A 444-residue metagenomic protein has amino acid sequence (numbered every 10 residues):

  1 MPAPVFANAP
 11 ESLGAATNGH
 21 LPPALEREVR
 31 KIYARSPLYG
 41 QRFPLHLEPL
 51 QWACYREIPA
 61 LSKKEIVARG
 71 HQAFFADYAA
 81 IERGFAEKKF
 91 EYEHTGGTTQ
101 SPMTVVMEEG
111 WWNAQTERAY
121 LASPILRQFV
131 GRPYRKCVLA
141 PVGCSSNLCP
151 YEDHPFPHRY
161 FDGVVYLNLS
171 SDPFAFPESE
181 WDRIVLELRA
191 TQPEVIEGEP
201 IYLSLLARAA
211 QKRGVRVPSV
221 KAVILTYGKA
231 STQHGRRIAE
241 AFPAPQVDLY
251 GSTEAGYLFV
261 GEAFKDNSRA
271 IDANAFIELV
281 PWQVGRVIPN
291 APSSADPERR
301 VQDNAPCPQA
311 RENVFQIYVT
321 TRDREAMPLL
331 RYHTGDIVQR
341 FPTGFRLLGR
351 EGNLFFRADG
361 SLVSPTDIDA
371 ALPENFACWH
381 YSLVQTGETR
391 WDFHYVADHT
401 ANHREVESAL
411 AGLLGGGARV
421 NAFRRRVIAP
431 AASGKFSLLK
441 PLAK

Functional and structural regions predicted by a protein language model:
M1-H94, Q100-R135, V142, A190-E197 (+3 more regions): Nucleotide 5′-phosphate-binding alpha/beta core
M1-R27, F161-N290, Q302-K444: Active-site glycine/GP-rich loop and adjacent strand/helix microenvironment that borders small-molecule binding pockets
P59, L148-E152, V260: Short aromatic-enriched loop/helix-cap "lid" or pocket-rim segments at secondary-structure transitions that line
R69-I81, P150-L169, A175: Charged, glycine/proline-rich intrinsically disordered loops and linkers
N113-Q115, G143-C149, L205-L206, G256-Y257: Short, well-ordered, mixed-charge alpha-helical segments that flank or form enzyme active sites
I125-F161: Conserved AMP-binding loop of ANL adenylate-forming enzymes
S293-S294: Serine residues within intrinsically disordered or low-complexity segments
